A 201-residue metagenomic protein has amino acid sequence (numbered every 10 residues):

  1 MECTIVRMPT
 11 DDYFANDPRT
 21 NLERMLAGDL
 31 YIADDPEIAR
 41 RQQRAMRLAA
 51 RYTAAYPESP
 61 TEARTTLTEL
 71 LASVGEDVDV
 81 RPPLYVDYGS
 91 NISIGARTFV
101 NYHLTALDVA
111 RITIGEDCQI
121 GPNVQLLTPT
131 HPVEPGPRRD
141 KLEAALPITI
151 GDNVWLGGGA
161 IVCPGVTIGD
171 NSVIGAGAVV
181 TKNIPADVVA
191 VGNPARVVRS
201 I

Functional and structural regions predicted by a protein language model:
M1-D77, A195-V198: Terminal amphipathic alpha-helical/low-complexity segments used for targeting or macromolecular assembly
R64-T65, P83-Y85: Short, glycine/charge-rich beta-strand/loop segments that flank catalytic centers and engage negatively charged groups
L84-T167, V188, N193-I201: Flexible, glycine/small-residue-enriched loop-and-beta-strand segment within the central core of proteins
G177: Rossmann-like dinucleotide/phosphate-binding beta-alpha-beta segment
K182: Cys/His-clustered metal-coordination modules, chiefly Zn-binding fingers
